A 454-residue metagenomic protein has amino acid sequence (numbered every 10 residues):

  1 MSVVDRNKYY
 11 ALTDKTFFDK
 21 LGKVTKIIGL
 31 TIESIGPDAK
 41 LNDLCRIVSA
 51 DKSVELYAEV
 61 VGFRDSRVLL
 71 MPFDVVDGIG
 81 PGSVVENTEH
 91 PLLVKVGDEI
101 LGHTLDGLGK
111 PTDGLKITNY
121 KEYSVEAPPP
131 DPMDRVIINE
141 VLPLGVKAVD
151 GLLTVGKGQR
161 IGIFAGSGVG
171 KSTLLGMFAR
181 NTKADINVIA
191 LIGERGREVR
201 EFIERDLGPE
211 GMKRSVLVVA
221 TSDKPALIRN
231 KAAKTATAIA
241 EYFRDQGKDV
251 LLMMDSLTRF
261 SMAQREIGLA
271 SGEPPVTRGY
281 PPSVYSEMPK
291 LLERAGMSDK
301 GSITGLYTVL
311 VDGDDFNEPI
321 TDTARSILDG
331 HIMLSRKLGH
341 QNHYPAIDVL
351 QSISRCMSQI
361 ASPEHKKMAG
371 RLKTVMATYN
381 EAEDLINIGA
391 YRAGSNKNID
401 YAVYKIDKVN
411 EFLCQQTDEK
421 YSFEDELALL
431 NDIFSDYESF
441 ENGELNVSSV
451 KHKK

Functional and structural regions predicted by a protein language model:
M1-H103, L108-T112: N-terminal accessory targeting/assembly segments
V4-Y9, T88, L144-V149, A236 (+2 more regions): Phosphate-interacting basic helix/loop segments used at nucleotide- and nucleic-acid interfaces
D5-Y9, G29-E33, D65-S66, K121-E126 (+5 more regions): A broad, low-specificity signal for short, low-complexity segments enriched in glycine/proline and polar/charged
K20, L41, I100, N119-K121 (+5 more regions): A generic structural signal for well-ordered coil/turn residues at beta-strand boundaries that shape enzyme active-site
K26-I28, G36, S49, G62 (+11 more regions): Flexible glycine-/small-residue-rich
V76-L174, A179: Short, glycine/charged-enriched hinge/interface segments at domain edges or termini
G151-L152, G158-K454: P-loop NTPase catalytic core
